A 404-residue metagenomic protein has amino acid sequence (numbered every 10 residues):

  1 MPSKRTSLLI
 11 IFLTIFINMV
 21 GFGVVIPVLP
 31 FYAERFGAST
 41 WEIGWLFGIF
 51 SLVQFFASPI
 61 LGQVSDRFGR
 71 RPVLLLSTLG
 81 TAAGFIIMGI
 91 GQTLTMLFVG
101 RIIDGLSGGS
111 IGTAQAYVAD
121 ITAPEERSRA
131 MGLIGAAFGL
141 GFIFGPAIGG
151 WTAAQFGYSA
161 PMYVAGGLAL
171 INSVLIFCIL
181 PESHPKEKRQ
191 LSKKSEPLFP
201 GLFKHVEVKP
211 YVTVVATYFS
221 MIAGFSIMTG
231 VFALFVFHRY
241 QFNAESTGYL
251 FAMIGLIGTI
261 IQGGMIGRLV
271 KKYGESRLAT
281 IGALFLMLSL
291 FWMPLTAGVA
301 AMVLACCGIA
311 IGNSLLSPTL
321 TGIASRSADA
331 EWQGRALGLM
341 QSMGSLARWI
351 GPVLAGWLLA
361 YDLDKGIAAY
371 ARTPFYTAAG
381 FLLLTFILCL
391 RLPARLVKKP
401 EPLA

Functional and structural regions predicted by a protein language model:
M1-R5, P181-A216, A404: Juxtamembrane intracellular "pre-TM" segments in multi-pass secondary transporters
P27-W41, G230-S246: Short amphipathic helix-loop junctions that connect adjacent transmembrane helices in Major Facilitator Superfamily/SLC
F55-L94: Conserved MFS/SLC helix-loop-helix module at the cytosolic interface between two early adjacent transmembrane helices
S58-G69, I261-G274, L359: Helix-to-loop junctions at the C-terminal end of transmembrane segments in multipass secondary transporters
G100-G139: Cytoplasmic helix-loop-helix junction between adjacent transmembrane helices in 12-TM secondary transporters
A154-G167, W357-G380: A membrane-interface helix-boundary motif in multi-pass transporters
S173-I179, Y376-A404: Multi-pass alpha-helical transporter architecture, strongest for 12-TM Major Facilitator/SLC carriers used
S276-L320: C-terminal transmembrane helical hairpin of 12-TM major facilitator-type secondary transporters
